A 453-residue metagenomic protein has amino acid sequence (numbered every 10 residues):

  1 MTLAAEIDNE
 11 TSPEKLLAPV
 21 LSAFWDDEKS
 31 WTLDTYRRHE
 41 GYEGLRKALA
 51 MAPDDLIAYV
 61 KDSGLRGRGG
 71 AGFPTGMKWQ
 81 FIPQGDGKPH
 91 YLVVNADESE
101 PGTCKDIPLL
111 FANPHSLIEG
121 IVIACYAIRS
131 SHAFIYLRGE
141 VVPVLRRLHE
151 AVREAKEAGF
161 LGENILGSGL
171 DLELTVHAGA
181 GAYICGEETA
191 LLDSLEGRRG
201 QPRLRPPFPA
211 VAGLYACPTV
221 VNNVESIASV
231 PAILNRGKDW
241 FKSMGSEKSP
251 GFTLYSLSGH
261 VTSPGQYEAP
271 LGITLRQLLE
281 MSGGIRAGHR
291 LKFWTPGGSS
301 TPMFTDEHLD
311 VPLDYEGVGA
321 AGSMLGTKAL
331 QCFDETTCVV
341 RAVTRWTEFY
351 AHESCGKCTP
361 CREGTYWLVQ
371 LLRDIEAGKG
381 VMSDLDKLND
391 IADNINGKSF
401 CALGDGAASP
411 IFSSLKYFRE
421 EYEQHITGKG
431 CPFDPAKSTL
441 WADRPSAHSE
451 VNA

Functional and structural regions predicted by a protein language model:
M1, E43-D62, K88-L92, A96 (+6 more regions): Ferredoxin-type iron-sulfur electron-transfer modules in oxidoreductases and energy-metabolism complexes
T2-I57: Cofactor-/ligand-binding subdomain signature composed of acidic, glycine-rich, tryptophan-containing flexible loops
Y36-Y42, V94-D106, P209-L214, S256-V261: Gly-rich Lys/Arg/Thr-decorated short loops/hinges at beta-loop-alpha junctions or inter-strand turns that position
K61-I82, A124, G179-D193, G197-R199 (+2 more regions): Conserved phosphate/anionic-ligand binding catalytic regions in large, soluble enzymes, centered on
A71-G72, G76-W79, T103-D106, L145-E150 (+9 more regions): Short acidic, glycine/serine/threonine-rich loops at helix termini
N113-A127: Histidine-anchored nucleotide/phosphate-binding helix
G120-A124, P270-G288: Short amphipathic, charge-patterned alpha-helical segments
L145-L271, G283: Hydrophobic alpha-helical positions that pack around
